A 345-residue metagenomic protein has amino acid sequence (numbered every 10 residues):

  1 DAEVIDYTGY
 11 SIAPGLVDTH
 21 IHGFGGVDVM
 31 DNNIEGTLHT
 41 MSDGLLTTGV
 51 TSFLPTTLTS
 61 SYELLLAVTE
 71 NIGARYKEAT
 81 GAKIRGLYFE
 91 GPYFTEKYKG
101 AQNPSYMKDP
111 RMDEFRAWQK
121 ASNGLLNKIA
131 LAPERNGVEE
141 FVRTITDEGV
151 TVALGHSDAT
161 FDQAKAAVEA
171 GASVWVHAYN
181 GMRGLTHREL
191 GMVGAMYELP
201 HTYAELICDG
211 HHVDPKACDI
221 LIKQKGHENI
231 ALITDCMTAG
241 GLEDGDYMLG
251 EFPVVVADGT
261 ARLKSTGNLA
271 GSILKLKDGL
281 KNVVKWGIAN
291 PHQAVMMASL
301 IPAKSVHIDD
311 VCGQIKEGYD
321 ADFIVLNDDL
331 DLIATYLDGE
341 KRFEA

Functional and structural regions predicted by a protein language model:
D1-A13: Histidine-rich, glycine-flanked metal-binding segment
G9, H20, L45, F89 (+6 more regions): Conserved, mostly hydrophobic/aromatic
Y10-N32: Di-metal (Zn2+ and/or Mg2+/Mn2+) metal-binding site signature of metallo-dependent hydrolases with the MBL/beta-CASP
H22-F24, D28, H39-V68, A82-T95 (+5 more regions): Divalent metal-dependent hydrolysis catalytic cores, especially in the metallo-beta-lactamase
M41-S42, L66-G73, F115, V142 (+2 more regions): Generic structural signal for well-ordered alpha-helices, preferentially at hydrophobic/aromatic core positions
D43-L54, E96-N123, K165-A178, M182 (+2 more regions): Active-site gating loops and adjacent loop-to-helix segments of metal-dependent hydrolytic enzymes
R116, K120-D244: Active-site core of metal-dependent hydrolases
G191-L206, I222-T234, G240-L326: His/Asp/Glu-enriched, well-ordered alpha-helical/loop segment that forms or immediately abuts the divalent-metal
